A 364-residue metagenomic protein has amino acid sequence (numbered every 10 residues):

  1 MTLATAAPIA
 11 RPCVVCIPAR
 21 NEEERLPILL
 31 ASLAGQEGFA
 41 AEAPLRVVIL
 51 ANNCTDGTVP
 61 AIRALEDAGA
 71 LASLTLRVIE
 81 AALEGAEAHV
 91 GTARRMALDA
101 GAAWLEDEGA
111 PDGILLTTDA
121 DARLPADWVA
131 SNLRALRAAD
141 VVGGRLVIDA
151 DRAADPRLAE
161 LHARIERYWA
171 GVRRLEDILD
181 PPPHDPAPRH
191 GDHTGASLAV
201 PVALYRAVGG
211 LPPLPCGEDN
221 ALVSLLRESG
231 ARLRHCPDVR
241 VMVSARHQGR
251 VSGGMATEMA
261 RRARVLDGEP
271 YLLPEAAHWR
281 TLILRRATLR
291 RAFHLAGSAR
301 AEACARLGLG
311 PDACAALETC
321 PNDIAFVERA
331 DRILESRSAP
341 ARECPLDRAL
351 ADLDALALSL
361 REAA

Functional and structural regions predicted by a protein language model:
M1-A43: N-proximal low-complexity "stem/linker" segments adjacent to membrane-targeting elements
A31-A86: Acidic donor-binding segment of Leloir-type glycosyltransferases
G57, A110-R134: Acidic donor-binding/catalytic loop of UDP-sugar-dependent glycosyltransferases, especially processive GT2
D127-R164: Conserved donor NDP-sugar-binding/catalytic core segment of glycosyltransferases
H162-H190: Short, flexible, basic/aromatic active-site loop/helix in glycosyltransferases
D192-V208: Conserved nucleotide-sugar donor-binding and metal-coordinating catalytic region shared by glycosyltransferases
C216-L222, C236: Acidic donor-binding loop at a coil-to-helix junction in glycosyltransferase catalytic cores that engages
R261-A364: Terminal low-complexity segments of carbohydrate-biosynthetic enzymes
